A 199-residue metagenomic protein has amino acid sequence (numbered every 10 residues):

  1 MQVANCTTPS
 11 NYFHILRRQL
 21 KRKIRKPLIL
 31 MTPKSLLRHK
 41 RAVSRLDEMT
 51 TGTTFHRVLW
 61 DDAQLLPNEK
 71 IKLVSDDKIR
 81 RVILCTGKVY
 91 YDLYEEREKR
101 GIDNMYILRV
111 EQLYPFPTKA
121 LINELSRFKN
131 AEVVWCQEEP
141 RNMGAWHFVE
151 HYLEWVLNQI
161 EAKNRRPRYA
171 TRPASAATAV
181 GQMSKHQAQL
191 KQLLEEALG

Functional and structural regions predicted by a protein language model:
M1-C85, V89: Active-site phosphate/pyrophosphate-binding segments
V3, P9-S10, Q19-R22, P33-L36 (+1 more regions): Peripheral docking tails and interdomain loops at the edges of cofactor- or intermediate-handling domains
P9-Y12, Q112-P117, S175: Short acidic loop-to-helix transition motifs that present clustered carboxylates
H14-R18, I24, H39-R45, Y94-E96 (+3 more regions): Short acidic, glycine/serine/threonine-rich loops at helix termini
V43-T54, R100-Y106, A145-E161: A short, gly/pro- and small-residue-rich
D77-R80, D103-M105, K119, S126-N130 (+1 more regions): Conserved alpha/beta-domain cores
Y90, E95-N130: Generic long, charged, amphipathic alpha-helical segments
